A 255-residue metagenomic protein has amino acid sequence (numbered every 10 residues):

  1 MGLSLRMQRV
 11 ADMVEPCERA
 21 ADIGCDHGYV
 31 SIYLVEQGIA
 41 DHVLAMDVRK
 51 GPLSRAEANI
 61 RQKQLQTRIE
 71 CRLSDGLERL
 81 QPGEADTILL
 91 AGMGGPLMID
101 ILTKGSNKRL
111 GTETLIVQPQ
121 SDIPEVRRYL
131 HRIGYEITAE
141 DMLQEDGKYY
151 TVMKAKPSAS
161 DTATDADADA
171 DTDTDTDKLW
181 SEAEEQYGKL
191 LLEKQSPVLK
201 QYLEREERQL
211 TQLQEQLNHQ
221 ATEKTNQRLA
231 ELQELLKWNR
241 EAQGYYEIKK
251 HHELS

Functional and structural regions predicted by a protein language model:
G2-C17: Conserved alpha-helix/loop element of class I SAM-dependent methyltransferases that forms part of the SAM/SAH-binding
C17-D26: Conserved class I S-adenosyl-L-methionine
G28, I32: Glycine-rich SAM-binding Motif I of class I
H42-D47: Conserved SAM-binding motif I beta-strand of class I
K50, S54-G83: S-adenosyl-L-methionine
A85-G92: Short SAM/SAH-binding signature in class I
K104-K156: C-terminal substrate-binding/active-site "lid" region of AdoMet-derived donor-dependent transferases
S158-D161, D165, D175-S255: An accessory alpha-helical subdomain
